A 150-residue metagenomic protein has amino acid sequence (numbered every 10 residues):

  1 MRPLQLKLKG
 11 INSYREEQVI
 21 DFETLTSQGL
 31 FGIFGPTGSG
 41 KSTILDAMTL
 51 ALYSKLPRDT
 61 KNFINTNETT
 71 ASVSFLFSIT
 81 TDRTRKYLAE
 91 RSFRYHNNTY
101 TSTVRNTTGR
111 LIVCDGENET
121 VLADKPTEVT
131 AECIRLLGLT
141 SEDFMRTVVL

Functional and structural regions predicted by a protein language model:
M1-E142, R146: Extreme N-terminal "head/tail" segments of very large remodeling/mechanoenzyme assemblies
V149: Short hydrophobic beta-strand segments that form the core of ligand-binding sensory/regulatory domains
